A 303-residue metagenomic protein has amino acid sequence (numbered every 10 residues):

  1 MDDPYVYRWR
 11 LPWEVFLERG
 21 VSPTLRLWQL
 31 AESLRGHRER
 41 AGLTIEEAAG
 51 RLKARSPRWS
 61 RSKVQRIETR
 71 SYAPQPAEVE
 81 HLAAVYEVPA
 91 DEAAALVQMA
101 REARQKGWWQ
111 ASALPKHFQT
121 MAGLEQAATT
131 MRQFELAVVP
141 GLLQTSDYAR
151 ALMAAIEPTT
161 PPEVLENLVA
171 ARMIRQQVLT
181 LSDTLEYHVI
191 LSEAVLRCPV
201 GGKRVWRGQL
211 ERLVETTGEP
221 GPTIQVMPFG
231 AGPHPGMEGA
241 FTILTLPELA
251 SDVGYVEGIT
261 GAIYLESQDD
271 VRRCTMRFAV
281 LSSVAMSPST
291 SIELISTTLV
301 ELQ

Functional and structural regions predicted by a protein language model:
D2-R40, I45-G50, T69, A73-R197 (+2 more regions): Interdomain hinge/linker segments and adjacent boundary elements that couple functional modules
K53-R61: Short, basic interhelical loop/turn and adjoining N-cap of the next helix at nucleic-acid- or acidic-partner-contacting
S56, A90, G221-I224: Secondary-structure boundary/capping signal
W59, G107-W109, W206, F241: Tryptophan-centered motif/residue detector
R66: TRNA-binding/sensing appendages of the translation machinery
D183, G202-Q303: C-terminal regulatory/effector modules of DNA-binding transcriptional regulators
